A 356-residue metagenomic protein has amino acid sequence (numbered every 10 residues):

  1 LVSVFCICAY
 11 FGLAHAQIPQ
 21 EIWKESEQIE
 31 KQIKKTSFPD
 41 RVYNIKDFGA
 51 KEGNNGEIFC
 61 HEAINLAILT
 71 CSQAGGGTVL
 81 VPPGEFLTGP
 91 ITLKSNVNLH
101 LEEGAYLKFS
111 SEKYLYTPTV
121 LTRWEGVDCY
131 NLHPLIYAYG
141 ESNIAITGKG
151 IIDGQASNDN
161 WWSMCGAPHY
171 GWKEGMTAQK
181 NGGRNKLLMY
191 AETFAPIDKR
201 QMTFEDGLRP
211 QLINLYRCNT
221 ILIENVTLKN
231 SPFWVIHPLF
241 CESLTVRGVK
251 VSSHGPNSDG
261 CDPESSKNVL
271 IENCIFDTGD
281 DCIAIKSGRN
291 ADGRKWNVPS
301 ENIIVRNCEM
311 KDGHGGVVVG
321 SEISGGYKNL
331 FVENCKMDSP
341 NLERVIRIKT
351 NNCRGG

Functional and structural regions predicted by a protein language model:
L1-V2: Bacterial N-terminal signal peptides that target proteins for export
C6-C8, G12-R217, L222-E224, F233 (+3 more regions): Extracellular "leader-to-stem" segments immediately downstream of a signal peptide or signal-anchor in secreted/lumenal
N55-F59, R294-N297, V319: Short, solvent-exposed loop/turn segments at secondary-structure boundaries
G76, G89-P90, S110-E112, L132 (+9 more regions): Short glycine/acidic-rich loop motifs that flank beta-strands on beta-rich extracellular proteins
F86, I151, K336, N351-N352: Catalytic metal-binding/acid-base residues of hydrolase active sites
E103-G104, S142-G150, N219-K229, E242-S253 (+4 more regions): Right-handed parallel beta-helix
G320-I323, K349-G356: Short, contiguous acidic/charged loop-to-helix segments that flank catalytic cores in large enzymes
